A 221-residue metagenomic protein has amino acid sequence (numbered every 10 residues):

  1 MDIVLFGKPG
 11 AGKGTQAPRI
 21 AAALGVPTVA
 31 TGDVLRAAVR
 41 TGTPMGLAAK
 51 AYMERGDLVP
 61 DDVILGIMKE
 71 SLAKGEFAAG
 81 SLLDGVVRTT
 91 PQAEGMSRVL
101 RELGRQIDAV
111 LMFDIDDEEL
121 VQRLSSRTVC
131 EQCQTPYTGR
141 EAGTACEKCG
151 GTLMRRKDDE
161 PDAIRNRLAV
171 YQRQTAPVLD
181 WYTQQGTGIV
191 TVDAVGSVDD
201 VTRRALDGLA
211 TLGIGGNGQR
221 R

Functional and structural regions predicted by a protein language model:
M1-R221: Glycine-rich phosphate-binding loop of ATP-dependent small-molecule kinases
